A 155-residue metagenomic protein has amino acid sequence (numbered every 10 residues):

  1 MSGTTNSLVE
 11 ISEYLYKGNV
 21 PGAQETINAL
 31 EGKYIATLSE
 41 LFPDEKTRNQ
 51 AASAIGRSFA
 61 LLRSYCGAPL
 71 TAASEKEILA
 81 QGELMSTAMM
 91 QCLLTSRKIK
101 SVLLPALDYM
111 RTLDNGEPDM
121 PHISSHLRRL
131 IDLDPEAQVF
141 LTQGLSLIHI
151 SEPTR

Functional and structural regions predicted by a protein language model:
M1-R155: Nucleotide/pyrophosphate-binding catalytic subdomain
